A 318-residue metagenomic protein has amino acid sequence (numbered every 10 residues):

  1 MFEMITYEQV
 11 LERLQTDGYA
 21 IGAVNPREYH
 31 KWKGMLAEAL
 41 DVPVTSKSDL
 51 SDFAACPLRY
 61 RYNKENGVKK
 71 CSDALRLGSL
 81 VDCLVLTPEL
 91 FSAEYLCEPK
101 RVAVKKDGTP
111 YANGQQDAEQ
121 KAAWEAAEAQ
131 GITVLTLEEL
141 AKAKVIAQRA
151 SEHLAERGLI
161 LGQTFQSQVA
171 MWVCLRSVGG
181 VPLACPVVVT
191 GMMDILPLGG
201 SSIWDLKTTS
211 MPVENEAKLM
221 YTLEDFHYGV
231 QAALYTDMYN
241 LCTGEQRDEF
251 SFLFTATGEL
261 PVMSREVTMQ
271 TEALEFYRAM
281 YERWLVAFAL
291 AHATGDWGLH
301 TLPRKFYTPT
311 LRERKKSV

Functional and structural regions predicted by a protein language model:
F2-T190: Metal-dependent nuclease catalytic cores that hydrolyze phosphodiester bonds in DNA/RNA, characterized by
F2-Y19, L137, T222-G229, L234-V318: Metal-dependent nuclease catalytic regions and adjoining charged, substrate-binding loops involved in nucleic-acid end
R59-Y62, P212-N215, G258-S264: Short acidic (Asp/Glu) and glycine-rich catalytic loops that position anionic groups and cofactors
G67-K70, E128-L135, N215-F226, E272: Short histidine-centered catalytic/ligand-binding loop motif
V85-L90, T208-M211, N240-G244, A289: Hydrophobic/aromatic-lined pockets within catalytic cores
E156-Q163, P197-D205, Y239-D248: Secondary-structure boundary elements
L161, R176, C185-G191, S210-P212 (+1 more regions): Glycosyltransferase-associated regions of secretory-pathway enzymes, highlighting luminal stem/catalytic domains
G191-K218, Y235: Conserved catalytic cores of phosphodiester-cleaving nucleases, focusing on short active-site segments
